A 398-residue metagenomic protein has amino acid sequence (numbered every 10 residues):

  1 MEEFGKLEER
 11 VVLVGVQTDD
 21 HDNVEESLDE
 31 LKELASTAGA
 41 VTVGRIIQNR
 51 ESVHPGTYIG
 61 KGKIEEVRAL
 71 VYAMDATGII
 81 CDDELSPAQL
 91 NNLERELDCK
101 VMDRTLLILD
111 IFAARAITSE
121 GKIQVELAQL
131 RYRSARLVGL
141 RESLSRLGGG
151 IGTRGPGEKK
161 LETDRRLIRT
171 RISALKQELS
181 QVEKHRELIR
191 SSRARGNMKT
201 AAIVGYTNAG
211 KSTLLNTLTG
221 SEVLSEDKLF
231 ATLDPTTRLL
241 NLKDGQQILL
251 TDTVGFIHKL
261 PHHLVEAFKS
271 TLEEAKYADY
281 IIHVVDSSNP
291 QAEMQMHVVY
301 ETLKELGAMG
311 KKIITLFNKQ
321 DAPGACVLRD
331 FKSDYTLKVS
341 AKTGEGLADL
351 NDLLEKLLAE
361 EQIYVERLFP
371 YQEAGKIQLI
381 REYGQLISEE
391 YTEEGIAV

Functional and structural regions predicted by a protein language model:
M1-D110: N-terminal accessory targeting/assembly segments
M1-L13, K32, A135-A209, L215 (+2 more regions): C-terminal-of-GTPase-core extension/linker across diverse P-loop GTPases
Q17-H21, R50-S52, E84-P87, L106-L109 (+5 more regions): Conserved nucleotide-binding/hydrolysis micro-motifs of P-loop NTPases
T18-N23, V53-T57, R115-S119, K159-K160 (+4 more regions): Flexible beta-alpha connector loops of hexameric P-loop NTPases
D20, E26-S36, V41, R68-A73 (+3 more regions): Conserved C-terminal guanine-recognition region of P-loop GTPase G domains, centered on the G4
L106-A128: Short alpha-helix plus adjacent loop in nuclease-associated cores
K184-R186, S191-K199, T217-L249, I257-A267 (+2 more regions): Switch I (effector-binding) loop of TRAFAC-class P-loop GTPase G-domains
